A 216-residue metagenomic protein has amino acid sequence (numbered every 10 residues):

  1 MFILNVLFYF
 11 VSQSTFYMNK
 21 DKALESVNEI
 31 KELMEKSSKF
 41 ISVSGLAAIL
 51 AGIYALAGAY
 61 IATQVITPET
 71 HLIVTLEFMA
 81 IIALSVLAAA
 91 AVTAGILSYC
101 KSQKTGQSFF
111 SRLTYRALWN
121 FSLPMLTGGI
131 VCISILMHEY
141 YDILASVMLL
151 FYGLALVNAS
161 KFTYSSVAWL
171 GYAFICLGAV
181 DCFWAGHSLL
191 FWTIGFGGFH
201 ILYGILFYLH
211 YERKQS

Functional and structural regions predicted by a protein language model:
F2-S44: N-terminal juxtamembrane cytosolic/stromal segments of multi-pass membrane proteins
K39-G128: Selected alpha-helical membrane-embedding segments in polytopic membrane proteins
S44-Y54, I82-L87, F121, A145-M148 (+5 more regions): Hydrophobic alpha-helical transmembrane segments of polytopic
G52-A62, L87-A94, M125-G129, L149-Y152 (+3 more regions): Helical transmembrane-bundle signal
I61-F78, I133-D142, W184-S188: Helix-coil boundary and interhelical linker segments in multi-pass alpha-helical membrane proteins
E69-T70, C100-T105, I135-E139, H210-Q215: Membrane-interfacial segments
S108-V167: Membrane-proximal helix-loop-helix units in multi-pass membrane proteins
A155-S216: Terminal transmembrane helical module of multi-pass membrane proteins
